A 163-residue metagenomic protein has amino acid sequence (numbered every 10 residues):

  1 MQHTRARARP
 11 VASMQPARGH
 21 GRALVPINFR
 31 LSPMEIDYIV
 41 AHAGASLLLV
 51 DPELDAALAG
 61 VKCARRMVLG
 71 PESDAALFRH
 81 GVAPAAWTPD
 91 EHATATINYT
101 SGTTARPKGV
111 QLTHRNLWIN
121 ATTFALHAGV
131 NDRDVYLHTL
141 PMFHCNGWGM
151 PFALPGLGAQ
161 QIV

Functional and structural regions predicted by a protein language model:
M1-L31: Conserved AMP-binding/adenylate-forming
T4-R7, N28, V130, T139-H144: Conserved AMP-binding
Q15-H20, H42, H144, P155-G156: Short hydrophobic alpha-helices that are characteristic scaffold elements of the AMP-binding
A17, L48, T94, T100-T103 (+2 more regions): Conserved S/T- and glycine-rich ATP-binding loop of Class I adenylate-forming
L31-L58, N120-L137: Conserved ATP-dependent adenylate/AMP-binding module captured primarily in the ANL superfamily
E53-E91: ANL superfamily adenylate-forming
V82-Y99, A105-R106, Q111, G129-V135: Conserved pre-ATP/AMP-binding loop-to-beta segment of ANL
W118-V135, F143-V163: Conserved AMP-binding/adenylation subdomain of ANL enzymes
